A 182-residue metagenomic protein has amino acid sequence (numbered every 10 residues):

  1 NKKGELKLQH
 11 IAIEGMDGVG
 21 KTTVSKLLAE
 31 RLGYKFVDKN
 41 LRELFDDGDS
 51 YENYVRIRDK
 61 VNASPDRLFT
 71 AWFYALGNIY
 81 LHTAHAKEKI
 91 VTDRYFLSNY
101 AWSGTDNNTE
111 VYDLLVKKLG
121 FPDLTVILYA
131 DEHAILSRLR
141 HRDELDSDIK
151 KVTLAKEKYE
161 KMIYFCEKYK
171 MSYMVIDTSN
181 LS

Functional and structural regions predicted by a protein language model:
N1-H10: Extreme N-terminal, non-catalytic leader segments that precede Walker-type/kinase nucleotide-binding cores
E14, L124, Y129-A130, K150 (+1 more regions): Phosphate-binding beta-loop-alpha motif at adenosine-nucleotide cofactor sites
G18-V19: ATP-binding Walker
T22: Walker A/P-loop
E30-D38: Post-Walker A helix-loop "phosphate-sensing" segment adjacent to the P-loop in P-loop NTPases
N40-E110: ATP-dependent small-molecule kinase phosphotransfer cores that center on conserved nucleotide phosphate-binding segments
N99-Y164: A glycine- and Lys/Arg-enriched "phosphate-lid" helix/loop adjacent to the NTP-binding pocket of small-molecule kinases
